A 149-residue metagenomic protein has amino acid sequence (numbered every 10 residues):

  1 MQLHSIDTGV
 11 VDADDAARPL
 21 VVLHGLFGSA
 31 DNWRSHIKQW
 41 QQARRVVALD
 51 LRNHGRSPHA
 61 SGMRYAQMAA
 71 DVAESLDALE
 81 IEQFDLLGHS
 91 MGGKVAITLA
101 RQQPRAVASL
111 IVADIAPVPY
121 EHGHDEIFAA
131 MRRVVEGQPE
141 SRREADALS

Functional and structural regions predicted by a protein language model:
I6-D12, R34-Q41, V47-G88: Active-site loop/oxyanion-hole signature of alpha/beta-hydrolase fold enzymes
A16-G25: Short beta-strand element of the alpha/beta-hydrolase
G25-S29, S90: Active-site glycine-rich loops that stabilize anionic/oxyanionic intermediates across multiple enzyme folds
F27, L51-G55, P117: Alpha/beta-hydrolase active-site loop signature
A69, R142-A147: An amphipathic alpha-helix signature
G88, G92, A96: Gly/Ala-rich beta-loop-alpha elbow adjacent to hydrolase catalytic centers
I97-Q102, V107-R142: Flexible "cap/lid" loop of the alpha/beta hydrolase fold
